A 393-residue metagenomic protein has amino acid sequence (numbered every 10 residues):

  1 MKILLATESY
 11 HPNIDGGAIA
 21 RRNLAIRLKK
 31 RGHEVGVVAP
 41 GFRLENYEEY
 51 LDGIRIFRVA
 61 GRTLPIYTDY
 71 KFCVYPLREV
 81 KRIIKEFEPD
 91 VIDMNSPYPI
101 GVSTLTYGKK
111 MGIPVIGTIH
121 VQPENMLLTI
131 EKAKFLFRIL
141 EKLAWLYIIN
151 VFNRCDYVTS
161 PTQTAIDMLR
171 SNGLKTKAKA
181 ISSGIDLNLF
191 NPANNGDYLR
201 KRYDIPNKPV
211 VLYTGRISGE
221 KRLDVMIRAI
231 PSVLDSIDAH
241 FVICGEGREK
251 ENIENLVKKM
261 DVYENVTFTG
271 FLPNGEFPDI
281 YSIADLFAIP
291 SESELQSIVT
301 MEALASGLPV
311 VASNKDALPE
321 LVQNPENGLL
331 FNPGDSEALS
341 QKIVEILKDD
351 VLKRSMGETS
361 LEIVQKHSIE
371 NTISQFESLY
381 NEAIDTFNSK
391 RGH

Functional and structural regions predicted by a protein language model:
M1-A60, E377, N388-G392: N-terminal subdomain of nucleotide-sugar transferases
A39, A60, R138-N194, I205 (+1 more regions): Donor nucleotide-sugar binding/catalytic pocket of nucleotide-sugar-dependent glycosyltransferases
I84, F152, F271-L272, D279-A284: Short alpha-helical donor nucleotide-sugar binding micro-motif in glycosyltransferases
P206-I217, L223, I227-T267, G275-E276 (+1 more regions): A conserved nucleotide-sugar
E292: Aromatic "clamp/platform" in nucleotide-sugar-dependent glycosyltransferases that forms part of the donor/acceptor
P309-A312: Short hydrophobic beta-strand element within catalytic cores of glycosyltransferases and related nucleotide-activated
N324-P325, L329-S336, E345-D350: Conserved acidic donor-binding segment of nucleotide-sugar-dependent glycosyltransferases
A338, E345, L352-K366, S378: A short, well-ordered alpha-helix in the C-terminal region of glycosyltransferases
